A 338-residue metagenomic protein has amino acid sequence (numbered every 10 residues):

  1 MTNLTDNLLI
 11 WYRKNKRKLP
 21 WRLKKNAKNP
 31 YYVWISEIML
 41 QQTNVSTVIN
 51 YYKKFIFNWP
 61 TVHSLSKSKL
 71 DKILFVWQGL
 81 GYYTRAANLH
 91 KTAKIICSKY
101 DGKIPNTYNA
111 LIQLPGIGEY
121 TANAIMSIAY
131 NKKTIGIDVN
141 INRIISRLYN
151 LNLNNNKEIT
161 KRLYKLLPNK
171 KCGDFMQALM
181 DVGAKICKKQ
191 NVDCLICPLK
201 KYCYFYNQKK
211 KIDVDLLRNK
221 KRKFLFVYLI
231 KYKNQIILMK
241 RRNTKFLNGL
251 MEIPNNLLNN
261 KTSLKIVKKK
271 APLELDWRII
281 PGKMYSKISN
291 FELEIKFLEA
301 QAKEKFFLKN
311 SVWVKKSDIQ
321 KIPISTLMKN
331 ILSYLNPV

Functional and structural regions predicted by a protein language model:
M1-K18, L23, D181-V338: Intrinsically disordered, low-complexity, charged terminal extensions of DNA damage-control enzymes
T2-L195, L199-Y204, Q208, P272-E274 (+1 more regions): Catalytic cores of DNA base-excision repair glycosylases
